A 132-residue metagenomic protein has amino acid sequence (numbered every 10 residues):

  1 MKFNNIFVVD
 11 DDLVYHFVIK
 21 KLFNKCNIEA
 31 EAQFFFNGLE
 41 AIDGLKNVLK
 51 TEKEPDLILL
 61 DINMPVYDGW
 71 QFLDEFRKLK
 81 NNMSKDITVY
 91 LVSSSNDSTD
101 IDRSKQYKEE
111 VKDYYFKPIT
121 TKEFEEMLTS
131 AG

Functional and structural regions predicted by a protein language model:
N4-V14, I19-F23: Conserved acidic segment of CheY-like receiver
V9-D11, F35, I58-D61: Conserved sequence signature across two-component system core domains
F34-N47, G69: Helix N-cap/capping motif at the beta->alpha junctions
L49-L59: Active-site beta3 strand of CheY-like receiver
M64: Receiver (REC) domain active-site loop signature in two-component systems and cognate sites in sensor histidine kinases
W70-M83: Short amphipathic alpha-helix used as the core "switch/output" element in two-component signaling
Q71, K85-I87, S95-D113, E126: Alpha4 helix (beta4-alpha4-beta5 surface) of REC/receiver domains from two-component response regulators
P118-L128: C-terminal output helix
